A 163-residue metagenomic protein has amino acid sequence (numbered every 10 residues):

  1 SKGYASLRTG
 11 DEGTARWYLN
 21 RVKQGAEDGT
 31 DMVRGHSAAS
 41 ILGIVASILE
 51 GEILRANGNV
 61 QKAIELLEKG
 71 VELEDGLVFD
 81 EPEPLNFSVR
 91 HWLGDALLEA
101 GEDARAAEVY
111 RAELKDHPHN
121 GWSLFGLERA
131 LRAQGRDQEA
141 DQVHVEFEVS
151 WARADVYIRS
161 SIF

Functional and structural regions predicted by a protein language model:
S1, I44-V45, L49, W92 (+1 more regions): "A position-specific structural signal for the A-helix of alpha-solenoid helical repeats
N20-D31, E68-V78, A112-K115, E148-V149: Amphipathic alpha-helical segments of tetratricopeptide repeats
R34-S37, I41-G43, P84, P118: Residue signature of alpha-solenoid helical repeat architecture, marking inter-repeat boundaries and helix-start
